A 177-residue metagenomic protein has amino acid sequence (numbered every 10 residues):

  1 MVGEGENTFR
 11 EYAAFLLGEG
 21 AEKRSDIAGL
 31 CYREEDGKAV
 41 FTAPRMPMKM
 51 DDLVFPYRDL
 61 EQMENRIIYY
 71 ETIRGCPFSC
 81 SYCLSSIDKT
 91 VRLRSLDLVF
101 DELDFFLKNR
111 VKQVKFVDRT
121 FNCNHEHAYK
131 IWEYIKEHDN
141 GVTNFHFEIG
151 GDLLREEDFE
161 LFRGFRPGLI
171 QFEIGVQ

Functional and structural regions predicted by a protein language model:
M1-P44: Glycine-rich beta-alpha loop elements in corrinoid/cobalamin-binding modules across cobalamin-dependent enzymes
I27, C31-Y69: N-terminal [4Fe-4S]-dependent radical SAM core
D51-Q177: Radical SAM [4Fe-4S] cluster-binding motif and immediate context
